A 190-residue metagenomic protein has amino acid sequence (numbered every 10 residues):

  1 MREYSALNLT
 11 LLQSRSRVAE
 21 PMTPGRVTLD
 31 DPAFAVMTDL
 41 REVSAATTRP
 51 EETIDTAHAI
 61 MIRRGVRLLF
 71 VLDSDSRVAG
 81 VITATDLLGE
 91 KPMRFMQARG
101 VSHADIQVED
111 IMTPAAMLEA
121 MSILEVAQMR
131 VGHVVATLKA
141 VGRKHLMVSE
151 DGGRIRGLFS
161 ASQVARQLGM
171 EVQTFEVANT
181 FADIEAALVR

Functional and structural regions predicted by a protein language model:
M1-R190: Tandem CBS (Cystathionine beta-synthase) repeat/Bateman regulatory domains
